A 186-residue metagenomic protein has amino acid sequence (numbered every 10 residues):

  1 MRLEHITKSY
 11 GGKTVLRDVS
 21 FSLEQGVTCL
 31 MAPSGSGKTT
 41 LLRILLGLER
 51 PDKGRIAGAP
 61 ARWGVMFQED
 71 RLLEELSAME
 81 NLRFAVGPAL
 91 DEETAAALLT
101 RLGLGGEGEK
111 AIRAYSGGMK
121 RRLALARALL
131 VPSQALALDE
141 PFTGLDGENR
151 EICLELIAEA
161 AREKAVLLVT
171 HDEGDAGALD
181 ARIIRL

Functional and structural regions predicted by a protein language model:
L46: Helix-to-loop junction immediately C-terminal to a conserved catalytic motif
L76-P88: Q-loop/switch helix immediately C-terminal to the Walker
L90-E107: Conserved ABC ATPase "signature" region
A111-Y115: Conserved ABC ATPase signature
L125: Hydrophobic anchor residue at the start of the ABC signature
D139, D146: ABC-family nucleotide-binding domains
